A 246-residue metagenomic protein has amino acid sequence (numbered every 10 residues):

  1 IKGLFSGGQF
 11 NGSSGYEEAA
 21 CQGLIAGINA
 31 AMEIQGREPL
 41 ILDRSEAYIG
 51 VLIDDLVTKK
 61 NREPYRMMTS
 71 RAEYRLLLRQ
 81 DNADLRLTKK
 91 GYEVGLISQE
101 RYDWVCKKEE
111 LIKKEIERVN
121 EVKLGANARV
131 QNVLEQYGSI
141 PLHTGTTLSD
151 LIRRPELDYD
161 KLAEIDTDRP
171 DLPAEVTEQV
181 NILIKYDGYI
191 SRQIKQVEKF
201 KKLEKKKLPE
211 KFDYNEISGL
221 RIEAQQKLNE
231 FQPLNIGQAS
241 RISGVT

Functional and structural regions predicted by a protein language model:
I1-G15: Short FAD-binding loop at a beta-strand-to-alpha-helix junction that anchors the flavin cofactor in diverse
G7-Q9, A19, D43, M68-S70 (+3 more regions): Generic beta-strand/beta-sheet core signal
E17, C21, L234-G237: Short, acidic loop-beta-alpha module within alpha/beta folds
A19-L40: Internal hydrophobic alpha-helix adjacent to the cofactor/substrate pocket in enzyme cavities
I25-G27, A83, L111-K114: C-terminal, active-site-flanking charged/polar segments
G36-K90, V94-Q99, D103: Mid-to-C-terminal Rossmann-like scaffold of FAD/NAD(P)H-dependent oxidoreductases
R71, T88-E93, I97-T246: Extended, charge-enriched "interface" segments that sit outside catalytic cores
